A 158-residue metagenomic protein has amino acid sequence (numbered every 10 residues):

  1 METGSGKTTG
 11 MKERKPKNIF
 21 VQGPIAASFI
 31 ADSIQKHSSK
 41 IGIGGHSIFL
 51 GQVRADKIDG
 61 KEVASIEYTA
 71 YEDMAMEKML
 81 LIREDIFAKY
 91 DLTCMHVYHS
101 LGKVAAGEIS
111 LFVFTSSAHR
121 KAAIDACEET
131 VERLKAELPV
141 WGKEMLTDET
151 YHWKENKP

Functional and structural regions predicted by a protein language model:
E2-I109, A122-E128, E132-P158: N-terminal, polar/charged subdomain of small-to-medium soluble alpha/beta proteins
S110-S117: Short glycine-rich or small-residue beta-strand-to-loop segments that form or flank ligand, phosphate, metal/Fe-S
